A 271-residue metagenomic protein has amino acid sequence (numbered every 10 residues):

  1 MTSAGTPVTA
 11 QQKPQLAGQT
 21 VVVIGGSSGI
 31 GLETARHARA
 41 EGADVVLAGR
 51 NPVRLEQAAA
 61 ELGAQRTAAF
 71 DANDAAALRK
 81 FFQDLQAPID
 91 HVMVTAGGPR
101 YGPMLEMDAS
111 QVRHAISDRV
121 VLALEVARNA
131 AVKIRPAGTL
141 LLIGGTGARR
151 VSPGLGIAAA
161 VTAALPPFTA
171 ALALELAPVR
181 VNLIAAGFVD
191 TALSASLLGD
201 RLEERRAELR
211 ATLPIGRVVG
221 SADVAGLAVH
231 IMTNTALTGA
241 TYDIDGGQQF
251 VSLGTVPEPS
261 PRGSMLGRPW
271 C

Functional and structural regions predicted by a protein language model:
T6-T9, T238-C271: Short C-terminal tail/terminal secondary-structure segment of NAD(P)H-dependent dehydrogenase/reductase domains
S27-G29: Conserved glycine-rich cofactor-binding loop
E61-A76: Rossmann-fold cofactor-recognition segment
P103-M104, Q111-I116, R205, L209: Substrate-binding pocket helix/loop in short-chain dehydrogenase/reductase
A115-I116, L124-V126, T139-A177, F188-V189: Catalytic loop of short-chain dehydrogenase/reductase
P166, E175-D190, S194, L237-I244: Conserved Rossmann-fold SDR core element
R217-I244, Q249: C-terminal substrate-recognition "lid" of short-chain dehydrogenase/reductases
